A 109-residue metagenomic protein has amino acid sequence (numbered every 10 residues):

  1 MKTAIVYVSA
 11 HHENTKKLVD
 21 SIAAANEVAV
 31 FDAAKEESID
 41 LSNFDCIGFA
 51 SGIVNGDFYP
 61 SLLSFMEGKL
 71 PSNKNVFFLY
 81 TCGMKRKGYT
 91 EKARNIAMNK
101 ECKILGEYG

Functional and structural regions predicted by a protein language model:
K2-V6, A10, A24-F31, N43-G109: FMN-binding flavodoxin-like domain, especially the glycine-rich phosphate-binding loop
H12-K17: Short N-terminal binding/cap micro-motifs at the start of the first secondary-structure element
D20-I22: Short amphipathic alpha-helix
E36-N43: Short amphipathic alpha-helix with an adjacent loop that forms part of the alpha/beta core around
